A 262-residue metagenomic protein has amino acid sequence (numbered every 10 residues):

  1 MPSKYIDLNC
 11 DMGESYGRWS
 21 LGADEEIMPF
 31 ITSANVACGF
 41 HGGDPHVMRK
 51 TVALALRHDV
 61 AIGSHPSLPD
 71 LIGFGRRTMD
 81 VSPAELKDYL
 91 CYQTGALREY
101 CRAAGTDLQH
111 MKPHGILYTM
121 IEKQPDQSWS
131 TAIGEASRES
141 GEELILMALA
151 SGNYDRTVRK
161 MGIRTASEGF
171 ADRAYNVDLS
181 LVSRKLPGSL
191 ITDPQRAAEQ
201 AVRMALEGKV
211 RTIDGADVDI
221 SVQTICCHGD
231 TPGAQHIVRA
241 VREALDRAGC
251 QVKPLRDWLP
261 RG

Functional and structural regions predicted by a protein language model:
D11, H65, M111, C227: Conserved, mostly hydrophobic/aromatic
S20, D24, A34-H41, I72-K87 (+4 more regions): Glycine-rich tight-turn/loop motif centered on a GG-T
E25-P29, K50-G63, R102-G105: Acidic (Asp/Glu)-rich catalytic clusters
L71-G105, H110: Glycine/small-residue-rich loop that forms an oxyanion/phosphate-binding "nest" at active or ligand-binding sites
C101-Q109, K209-D219, G249-W258: Flexible, glycine/charged-enriched surface loops at secondary-structure junctions
A104-N153: Hydrophobic, well-structured mid-protein blocks that either form specific transmembrane helices
L144, H236-G262: C-terminal domain-boundary segment and adjacent tail
S151-K209: Active-site rim beta-loop-alpha module in soluble metabolic enzymes
